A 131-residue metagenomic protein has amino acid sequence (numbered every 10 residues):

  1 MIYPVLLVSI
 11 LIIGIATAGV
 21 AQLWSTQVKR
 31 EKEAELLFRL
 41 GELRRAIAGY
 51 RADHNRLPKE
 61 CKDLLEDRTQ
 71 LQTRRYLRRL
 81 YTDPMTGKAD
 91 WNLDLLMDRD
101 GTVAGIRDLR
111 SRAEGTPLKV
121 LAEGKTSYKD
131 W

Functional and structural regions predicted by a protein language model:
M1-V20: N-terminal single-pass transmembrane signal-anchor helix
S9, L36-R39: Amphipathic alpha-helix face/heptad-repeat signature
A21-L37: Amphipathic alpha-helical segments typified by the pilin-like N-terminal helix that continues immediately C-terminal
G41, R45-W131: Low-complexity, acidic interaction segments enriched in glycine
